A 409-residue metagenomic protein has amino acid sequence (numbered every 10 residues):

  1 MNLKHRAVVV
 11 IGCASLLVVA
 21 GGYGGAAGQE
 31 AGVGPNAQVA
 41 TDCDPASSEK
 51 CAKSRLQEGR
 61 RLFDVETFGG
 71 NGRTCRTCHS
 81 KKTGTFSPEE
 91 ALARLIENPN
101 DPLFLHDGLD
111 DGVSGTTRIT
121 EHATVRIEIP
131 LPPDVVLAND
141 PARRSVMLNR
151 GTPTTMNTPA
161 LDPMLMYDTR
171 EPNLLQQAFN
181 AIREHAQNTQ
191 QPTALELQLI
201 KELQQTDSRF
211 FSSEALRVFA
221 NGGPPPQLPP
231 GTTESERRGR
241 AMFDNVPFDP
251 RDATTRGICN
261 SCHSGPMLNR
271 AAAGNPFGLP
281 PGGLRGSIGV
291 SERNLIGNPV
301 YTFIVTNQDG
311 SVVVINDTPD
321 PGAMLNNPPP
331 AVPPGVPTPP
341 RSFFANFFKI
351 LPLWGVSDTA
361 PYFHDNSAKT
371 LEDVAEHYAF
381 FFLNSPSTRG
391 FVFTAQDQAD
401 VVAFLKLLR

Functional and structural regions predicted by a protein language model:
N2-I11: Bacterial N-terminal signal peptides that target proteins for export
V10-A20: Bacterial N-terminal signal peptides
G24-R409: Periplasmic c-type cytochrome electron-transfer domains
